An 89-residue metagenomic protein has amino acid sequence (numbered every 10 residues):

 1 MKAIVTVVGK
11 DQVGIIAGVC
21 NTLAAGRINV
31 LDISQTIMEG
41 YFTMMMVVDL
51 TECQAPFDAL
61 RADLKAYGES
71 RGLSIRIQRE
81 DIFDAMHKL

Functional and structural regions predicted by a protein language model:
M1-L89: A conserved regulatory-domain signal marking ACT and ACT-like small-molecule sensing domains and adjacent regulatory
